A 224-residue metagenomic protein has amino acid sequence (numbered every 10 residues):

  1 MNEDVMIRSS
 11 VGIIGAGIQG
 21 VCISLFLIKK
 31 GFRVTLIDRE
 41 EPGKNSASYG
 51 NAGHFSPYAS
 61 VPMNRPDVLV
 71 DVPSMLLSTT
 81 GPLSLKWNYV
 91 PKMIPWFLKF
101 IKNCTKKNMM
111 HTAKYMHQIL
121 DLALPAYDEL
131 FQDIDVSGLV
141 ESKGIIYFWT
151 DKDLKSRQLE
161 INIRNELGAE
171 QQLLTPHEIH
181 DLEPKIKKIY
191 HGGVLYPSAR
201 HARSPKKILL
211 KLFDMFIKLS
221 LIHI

Functional and structural regions predicted by a protein language model:
M1-R8: A short, basic/flexible loop-to-alpha-helix module at the beginning of a structural domain
S9-T35: N-terminal Rossmann-like FAD-binding beta1-loop-alpha1 element of flavoenzymes
G15, D38, W149: Short beta-strand/turn micro-motifs composed of small residues that flank or help shape donor/cofactor-binding pockets
K29-Y49: Glycine-rich FAD pyrophosphate-binding loop
F32, A169, L221: Short phosphate-binding/catalytic loops that engage adenosine nucleotides
G50-P176: Dinucleotide-binding Rossmann-like beta1-alpha1 core, especially the glycine-rich loop that anchors the ADP
K155, L159-N165, I189-I222: Helical element adjacent to the flavin cofactor pocket in flavoenzyme catalytic cores
P176-E178, L182, L221: A conserved short coil-to-beta-strand element within the FAD-binding core of flavoproteins
